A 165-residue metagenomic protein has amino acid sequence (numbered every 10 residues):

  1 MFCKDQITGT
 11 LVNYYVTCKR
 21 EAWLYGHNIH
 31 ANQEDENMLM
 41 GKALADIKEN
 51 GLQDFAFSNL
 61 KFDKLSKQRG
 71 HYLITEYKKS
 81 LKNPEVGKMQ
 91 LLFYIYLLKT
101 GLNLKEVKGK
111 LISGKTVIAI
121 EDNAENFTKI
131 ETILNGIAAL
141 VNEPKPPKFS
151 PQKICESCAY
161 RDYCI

Functional and structural regions predicted by a protein language model:
M1-K4, Q68-K78, G136-K145: Short amphipathic alpha-helical segments and their helix-coil junctions
F2, T10-Q53: Acidic-basic catalytic patches of nuclease active cores, encompassing PD-(D/E)XK and other metal-cofactor nuclease
C18, L60-L81, Y94-Y96: Conserved catalytic cores of phosphodiester-cleaving nucleases, focusing on short active-site segments
E34-G70, N83, I118: Active-site metal-binding core of divalent-cation-utilizing nuclease and nuclease-like domains
D46-S58, T100-I165: Metal-dependent nuclease catalytic regions and adjoining charged, substrate-binding loops involved in nucleic-acid end
E76-N83, A119, N123: Short histidine-centered catalytic/ligand-binding loop motif
P84-K88, I130-E131: A short, polar/proline- and glycine-enriched secondary-structure boundary/capping micro-motif
G87-T100: Short, charged, amphipathic alpha-helix that recurs within catalytic cores of restriction-modification and other
